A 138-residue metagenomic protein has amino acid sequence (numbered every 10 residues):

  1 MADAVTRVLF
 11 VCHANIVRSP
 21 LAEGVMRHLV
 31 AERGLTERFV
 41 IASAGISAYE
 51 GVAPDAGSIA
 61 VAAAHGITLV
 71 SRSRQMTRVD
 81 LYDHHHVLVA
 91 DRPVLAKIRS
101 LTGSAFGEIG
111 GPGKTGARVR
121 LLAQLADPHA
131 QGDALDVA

Functional and structural regions predicted by a protein language model:
A2, R92, A96-A138: Phosphate-binding/catalytic loops
A2-H84: Conserved active-site segments centered on acidic
S19, D91-R92: Helix N-cap/beta->alpha junction signal
V87-L88: Short, well-ordered beta-strand core segments
